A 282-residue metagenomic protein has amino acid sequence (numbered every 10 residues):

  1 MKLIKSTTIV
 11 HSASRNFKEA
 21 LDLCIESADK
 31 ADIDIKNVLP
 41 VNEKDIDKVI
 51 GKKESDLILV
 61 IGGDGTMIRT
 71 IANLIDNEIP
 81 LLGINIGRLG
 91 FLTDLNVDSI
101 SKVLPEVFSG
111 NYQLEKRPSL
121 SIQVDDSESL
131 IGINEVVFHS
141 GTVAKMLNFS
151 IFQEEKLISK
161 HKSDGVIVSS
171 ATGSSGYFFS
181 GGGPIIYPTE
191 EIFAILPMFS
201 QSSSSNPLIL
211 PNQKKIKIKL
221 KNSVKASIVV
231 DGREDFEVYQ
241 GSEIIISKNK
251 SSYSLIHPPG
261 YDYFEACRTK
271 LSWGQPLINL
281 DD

Functional and structural regions predicted by a protein language model:
M1-L57, I61, V97-Q113, Q123-L130: ATP/NTP phosphate-donor binding region
F17-K18, T66-T70, S175-S180: Short glycine/serine/threonine-rich phosphate/pyrophosphate-binding segments that cradle anionic phosphate groups
V60-D64, I71-L74: N-terminal glycine-rich "phosphate-gripper" loop used for MgATP/nucleotide binding and carboxylate activation
G63-T66, L89, T172-S174: Short glycine-rich anion-binding loops that position phosphate/pyrophosphate groups of nucleotides and phosphorylated
E78-P80: Proline-centered loop/turn at the N-terminus of a beta-strand
L89-D164: Catalytic core of DAGKc-family lipid kinases
L130, F138, V143, E154-L157 (+1 more regions): ATP/nucleoside-binding phosphotransfer catalytic cores, i.e., glycine-rich phosphate-binding loops
K160-S163, I167-S204: Gly/Ser/Thr-rich active-site loops/lids in small-molecule metabolic enzymes that frequently grip phosphoryl groups
